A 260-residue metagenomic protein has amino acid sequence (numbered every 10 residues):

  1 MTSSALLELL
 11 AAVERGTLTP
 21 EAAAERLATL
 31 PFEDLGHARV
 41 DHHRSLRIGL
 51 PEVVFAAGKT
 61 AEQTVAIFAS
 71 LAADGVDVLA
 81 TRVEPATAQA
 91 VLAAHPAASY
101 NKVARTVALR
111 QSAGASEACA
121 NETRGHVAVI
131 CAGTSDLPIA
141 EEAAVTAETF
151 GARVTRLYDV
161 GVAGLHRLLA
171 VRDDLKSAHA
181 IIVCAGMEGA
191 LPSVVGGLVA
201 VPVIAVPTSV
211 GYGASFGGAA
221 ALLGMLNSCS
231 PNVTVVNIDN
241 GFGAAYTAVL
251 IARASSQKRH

Functional and structural regions predicted by a protein language model:
M1-E84, A88-Q89, A94: Long amphipathic alpha-helical segments
P51-V54, H126-A132, I181-V183, V235-N237: Short glycine-rich or small-residue beta-strand-to-loop segments that form or flank ligand, phosphate, metal/Fe-S
E62-T64, D136-E141, L165-H166, A185-V195 (+2 more regions): Short glycine/serine/threonine-rich phosphate/pyrophosphate-binding segments that cradle anionic phosphate groups
T106-R110, T155-D174, A219-A220, V236: Glycine-rich oxoanion-binding loops at beta->alpha junctions
E122-H166: Glycine-rich phosphate/diphosphate-binding loop of Rossmann-like nucleotide-binding domains
C131, R172-K176, V210, A214-H260: C-terminal binding/interaction regions
A170-T208: Glycine-rich phosphate-binding loop
